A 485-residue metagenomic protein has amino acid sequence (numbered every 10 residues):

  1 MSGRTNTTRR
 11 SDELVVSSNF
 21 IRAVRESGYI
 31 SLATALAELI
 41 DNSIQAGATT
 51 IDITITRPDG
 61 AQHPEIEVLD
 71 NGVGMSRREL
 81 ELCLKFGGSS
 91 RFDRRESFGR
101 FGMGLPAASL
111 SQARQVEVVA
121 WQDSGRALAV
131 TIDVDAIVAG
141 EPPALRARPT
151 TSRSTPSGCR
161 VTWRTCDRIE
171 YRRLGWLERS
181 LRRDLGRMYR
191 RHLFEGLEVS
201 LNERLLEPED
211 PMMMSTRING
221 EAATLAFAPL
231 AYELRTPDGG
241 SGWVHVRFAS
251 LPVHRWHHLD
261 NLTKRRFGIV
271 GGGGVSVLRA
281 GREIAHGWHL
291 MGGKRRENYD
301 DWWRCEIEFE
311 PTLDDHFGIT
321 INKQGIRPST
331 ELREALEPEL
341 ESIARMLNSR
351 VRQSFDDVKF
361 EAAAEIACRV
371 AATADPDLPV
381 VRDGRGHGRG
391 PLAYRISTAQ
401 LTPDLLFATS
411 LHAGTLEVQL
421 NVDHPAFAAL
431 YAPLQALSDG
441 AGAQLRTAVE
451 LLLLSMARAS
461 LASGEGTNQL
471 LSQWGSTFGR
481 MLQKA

Functional and structural regions predicted by a protein language model:
M1-A48, D52, T56, R78-E81 (+3 more regions): Bergerat-fold GHKL ATPase/HATPase_c domain
S2-T5, R94-R204: GHKL-type ATPase core
S18-S27, R94-S97, R146-R148, S157-L174 (+5 more regions): Short hinge/gating elements
I44-R94: Conserved beta-strand-loop-beta-strand hairpin that lines the nucleotide-binding pocket of ATP/GTP-utilizing enzymes
D59, G74, Q115, Q122-G125 (+4 more regions): Conserved nucleotide-binding/hydrolysis micro-motifs of P-loop NTPases
R153-R266: Glycine/threonine-rich ATP-lid/beta-loop region of ATP-binding domains
F227-A485: Charged regulatory segments coupled to nucleotide-binding catalytic modules in large multidomain enzymes
